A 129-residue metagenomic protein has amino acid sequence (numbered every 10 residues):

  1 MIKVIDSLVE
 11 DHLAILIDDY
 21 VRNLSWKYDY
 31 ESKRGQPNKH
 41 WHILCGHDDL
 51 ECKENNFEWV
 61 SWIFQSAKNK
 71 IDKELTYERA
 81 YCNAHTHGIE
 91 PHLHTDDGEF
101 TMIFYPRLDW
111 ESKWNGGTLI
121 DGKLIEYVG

Functional and structural regions predicted by a protein language model:
M1-E74: Non-heme Fe(II)/2-oxoglutarate
K53-G129: Catalytic core of non-heme Fe(II) oxygenases with the double-stranded beta-helix
